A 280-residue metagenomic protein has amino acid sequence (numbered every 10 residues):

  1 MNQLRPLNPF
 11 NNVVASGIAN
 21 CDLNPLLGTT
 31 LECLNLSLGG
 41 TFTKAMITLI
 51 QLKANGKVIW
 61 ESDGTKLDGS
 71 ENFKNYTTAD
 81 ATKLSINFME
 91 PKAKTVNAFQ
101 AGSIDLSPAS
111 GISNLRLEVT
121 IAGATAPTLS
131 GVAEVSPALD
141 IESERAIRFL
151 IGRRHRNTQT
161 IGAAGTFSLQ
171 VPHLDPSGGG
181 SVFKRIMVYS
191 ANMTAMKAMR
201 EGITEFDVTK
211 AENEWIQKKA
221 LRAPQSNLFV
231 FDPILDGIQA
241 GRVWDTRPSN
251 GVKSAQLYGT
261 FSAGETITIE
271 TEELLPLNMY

Functional and structural regions predicted by a protein language model:
M1-Y280: Beta-strand-centric surfaces of beta-sandwich/beta-rich domains
